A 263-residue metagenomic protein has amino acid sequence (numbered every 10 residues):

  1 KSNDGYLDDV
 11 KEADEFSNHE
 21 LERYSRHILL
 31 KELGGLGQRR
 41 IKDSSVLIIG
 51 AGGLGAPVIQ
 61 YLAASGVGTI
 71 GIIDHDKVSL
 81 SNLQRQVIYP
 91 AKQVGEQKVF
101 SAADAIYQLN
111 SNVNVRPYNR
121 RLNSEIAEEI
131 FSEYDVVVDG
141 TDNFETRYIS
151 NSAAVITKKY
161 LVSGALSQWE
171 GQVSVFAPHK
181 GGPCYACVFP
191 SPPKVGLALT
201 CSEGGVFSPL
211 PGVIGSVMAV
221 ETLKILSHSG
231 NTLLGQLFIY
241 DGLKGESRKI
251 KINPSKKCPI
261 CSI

Functional and structural regions predicted by a protein language model:
K1-I263: Adenine nucleotide-associated cytosolic modules
